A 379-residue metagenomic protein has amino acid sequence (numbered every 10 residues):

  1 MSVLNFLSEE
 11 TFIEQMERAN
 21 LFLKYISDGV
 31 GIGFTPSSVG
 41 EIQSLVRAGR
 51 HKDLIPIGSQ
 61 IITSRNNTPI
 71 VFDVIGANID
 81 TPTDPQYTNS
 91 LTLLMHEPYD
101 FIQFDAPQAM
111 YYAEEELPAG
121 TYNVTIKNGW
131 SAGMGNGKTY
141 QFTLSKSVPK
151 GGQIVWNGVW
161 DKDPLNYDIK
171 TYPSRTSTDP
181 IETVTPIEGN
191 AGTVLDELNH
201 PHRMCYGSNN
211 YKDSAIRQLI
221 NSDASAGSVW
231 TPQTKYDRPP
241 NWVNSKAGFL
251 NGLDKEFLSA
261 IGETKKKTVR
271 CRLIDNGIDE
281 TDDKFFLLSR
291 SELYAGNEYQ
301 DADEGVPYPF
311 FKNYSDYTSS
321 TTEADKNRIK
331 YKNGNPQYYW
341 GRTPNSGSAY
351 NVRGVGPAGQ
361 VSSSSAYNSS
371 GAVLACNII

Functional and structural regions predicted by a protein language model:
M1-N20: Short, low-complexity N-terminal tether/leader segments at secretion or assembly junctions of large, surface-exposed
M16-I379: Collagenous Gly-X-Y triple-helix signature in extracellular proteins
